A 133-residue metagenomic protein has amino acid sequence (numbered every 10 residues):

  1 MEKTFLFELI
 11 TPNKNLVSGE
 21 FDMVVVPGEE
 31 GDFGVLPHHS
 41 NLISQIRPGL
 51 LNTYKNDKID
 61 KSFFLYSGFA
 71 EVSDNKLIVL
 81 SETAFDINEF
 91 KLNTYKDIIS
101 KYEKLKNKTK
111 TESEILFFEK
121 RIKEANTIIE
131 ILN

Functional and structural regions predicted by a protein language model:
M1-T4: Short, charged, intrinsically disordered terminal tails
L6-S100: Compact, glycine-rich, soluble single-domain proteins
F85-N133: Acidic/glycine-rich phosphate/pyrophosphate-binding loops and surrounding catalytic core that coordinate Mg2+
